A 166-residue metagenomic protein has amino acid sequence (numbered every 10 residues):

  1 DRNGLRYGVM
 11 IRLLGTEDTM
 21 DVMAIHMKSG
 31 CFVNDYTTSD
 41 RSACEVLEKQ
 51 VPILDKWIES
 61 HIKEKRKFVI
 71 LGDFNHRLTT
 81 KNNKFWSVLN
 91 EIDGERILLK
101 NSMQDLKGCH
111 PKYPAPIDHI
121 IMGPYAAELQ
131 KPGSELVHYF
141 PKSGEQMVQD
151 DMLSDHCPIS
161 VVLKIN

Functional and structural regions predicted by a protein language model:
D1-G4, S29, D40-K49, D151-L153: Glycine-rich, flexible loop segments associated with nucleotide phosphate handling
D1-K28: Structured beta-strand-rich core segments of catalytic domains in phosphoester-bond hydrolases
D1-N3, E59-V69, N75-N166: Metal-dependent phosphoester-hydrolase catalytic domains
D18, A24-A43: Active-site His/acidic residue clusters
V22, V69-I70: Beta-strand elements within well-structured catalytic alpha/beta cores of enzymes that handle phosphate/sulfate esters
H26-K28, F74-R77: Catalytic metal-binding/acid-base residues of hydrolase active sites
R41-R66: A long, amphipathic alpha-helix that forms part of the scaffold/cap immediately adjacent to metal-dependent active
